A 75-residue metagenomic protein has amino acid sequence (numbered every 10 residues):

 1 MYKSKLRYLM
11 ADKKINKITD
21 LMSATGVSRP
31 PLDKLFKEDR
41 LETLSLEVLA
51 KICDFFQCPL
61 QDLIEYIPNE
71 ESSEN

Functional and structural regions predicted by a protein language model:
M1-D20: A short, Lys/Arg-rich alpha-helix, primarily the initiator
M10, F36, I67: DNA major-groove recognition helix of helix-turn-helix
D20-M22, I52: Short alpha-helical "recognition helix" segments of helix-turn-helix
G26-T43: Recognition helix of helix-turn-helix/homeodomain-like DNA-binding domains that insert into the DNA major groove
E47-D62: DNA major-groove recognition helix of helix-turn-helix/homeodomain DNA-binding modules
I64-N75: Short, charged recognition helix plus adjacent turn of helix-turn-helix-like nucleic-acid-binding domains
